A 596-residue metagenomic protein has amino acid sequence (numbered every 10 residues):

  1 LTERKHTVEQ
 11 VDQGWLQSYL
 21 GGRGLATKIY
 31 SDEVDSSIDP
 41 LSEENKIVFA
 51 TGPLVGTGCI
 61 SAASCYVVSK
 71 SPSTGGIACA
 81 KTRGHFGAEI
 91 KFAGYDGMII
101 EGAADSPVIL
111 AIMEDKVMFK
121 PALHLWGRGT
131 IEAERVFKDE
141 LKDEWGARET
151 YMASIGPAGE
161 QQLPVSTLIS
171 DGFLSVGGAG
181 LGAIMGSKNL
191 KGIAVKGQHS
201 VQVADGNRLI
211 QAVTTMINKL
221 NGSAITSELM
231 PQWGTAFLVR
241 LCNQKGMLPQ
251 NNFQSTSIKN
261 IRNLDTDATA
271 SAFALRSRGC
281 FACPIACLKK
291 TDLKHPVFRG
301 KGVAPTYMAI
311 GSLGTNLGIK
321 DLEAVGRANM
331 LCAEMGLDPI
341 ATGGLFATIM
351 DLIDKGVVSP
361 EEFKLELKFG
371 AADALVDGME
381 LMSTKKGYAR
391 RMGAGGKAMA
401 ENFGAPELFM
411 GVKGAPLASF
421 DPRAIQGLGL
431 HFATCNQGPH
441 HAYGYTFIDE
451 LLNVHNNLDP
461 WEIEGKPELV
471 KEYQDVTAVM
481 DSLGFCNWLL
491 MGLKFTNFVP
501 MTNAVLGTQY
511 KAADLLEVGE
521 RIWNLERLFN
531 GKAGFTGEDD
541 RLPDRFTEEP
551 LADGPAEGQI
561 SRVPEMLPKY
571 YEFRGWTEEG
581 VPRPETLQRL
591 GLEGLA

Functional and structural regions predicted by a protein language model:
L1-F273, E334: Basic, polar low-complexity surface loops/patches
K142, G146-A179, M185-A596: Extended C-terminal regions of large enzymes
